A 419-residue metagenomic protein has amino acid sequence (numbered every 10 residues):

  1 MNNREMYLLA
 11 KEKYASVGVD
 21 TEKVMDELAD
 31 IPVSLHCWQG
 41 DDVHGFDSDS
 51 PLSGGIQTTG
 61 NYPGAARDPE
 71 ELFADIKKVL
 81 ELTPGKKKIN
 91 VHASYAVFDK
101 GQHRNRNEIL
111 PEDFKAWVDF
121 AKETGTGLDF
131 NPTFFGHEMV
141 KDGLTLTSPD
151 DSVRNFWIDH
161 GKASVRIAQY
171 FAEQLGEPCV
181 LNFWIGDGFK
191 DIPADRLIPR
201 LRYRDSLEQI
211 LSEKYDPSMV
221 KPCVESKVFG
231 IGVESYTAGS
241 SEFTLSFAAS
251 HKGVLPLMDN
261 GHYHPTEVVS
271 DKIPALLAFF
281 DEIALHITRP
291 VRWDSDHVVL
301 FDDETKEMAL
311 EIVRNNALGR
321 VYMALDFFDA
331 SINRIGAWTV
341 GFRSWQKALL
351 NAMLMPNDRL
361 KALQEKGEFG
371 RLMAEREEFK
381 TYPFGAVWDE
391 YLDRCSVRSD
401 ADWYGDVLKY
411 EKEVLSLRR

Functional and structural regions predicted by a protein language model:
M1-P149, F156, R166-I167, E173 (+6 more regions): Alpha/beta catalytic barrel-like cores
A93, I185-D187, S226, N260: Short glycine-centered, acidic/aromatic-flanked micro-motifs in structured strand/loop junctions that mark active-site
E112-A121, G125, S148-S164, R200-D216 (+1 more regions): Acidic, His- and aromatic-enriched active-site or binding-groove loops in soluble protein domains that engage sugars
F135, G186-K190, K227-F229: Short acidic/polar capping segments at secondary-structure boundaries
A172, P178-I192: Aromatic- and glycine-enriched pocket-lining scaffold segments that form the walls of small-molecule binding clefts
I192-E304: Acidic/histidine-rich catalytic cores of soluble enzymes
